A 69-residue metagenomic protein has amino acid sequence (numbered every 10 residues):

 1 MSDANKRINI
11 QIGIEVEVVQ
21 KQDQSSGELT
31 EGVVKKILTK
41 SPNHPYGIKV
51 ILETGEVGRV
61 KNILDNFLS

Functional and structural regions predicted by a protein language model:
S2-L68: Basic/aromatic-rich interaction segments and small domains that mediate binding to polyanionic partners
